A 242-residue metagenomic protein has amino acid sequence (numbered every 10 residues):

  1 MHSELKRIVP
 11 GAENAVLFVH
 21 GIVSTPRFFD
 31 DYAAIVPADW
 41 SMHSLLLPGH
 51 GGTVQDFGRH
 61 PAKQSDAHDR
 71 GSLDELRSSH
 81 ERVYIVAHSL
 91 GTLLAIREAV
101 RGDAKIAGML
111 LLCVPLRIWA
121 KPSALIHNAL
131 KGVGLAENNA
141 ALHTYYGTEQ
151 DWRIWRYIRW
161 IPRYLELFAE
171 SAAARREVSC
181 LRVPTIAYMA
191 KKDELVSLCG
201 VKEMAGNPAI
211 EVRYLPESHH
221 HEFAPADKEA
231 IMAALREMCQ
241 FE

Functional and structural regions predicted by a protein language model:
V23-A33: The serine-hydrolase catalytic nucleophile loop
P37-Q55: Conserved alpha/beta-hydrolase
A87-G91, A95: Gly/Ala-rich beta-loop-alpha elbow adjacent to hydrolase catalytic centers
L110-W119: Active-site nucleophile loop of the alpha/beta-hydrolase fold
W160-E177: Active-site nucleophile elbow and catalytic-triad environment of alpha/beta-hydrolase enzymes
L181, A187-M189, D193: Short beta-strand/loop motif that positions the catalytic acidic residue of the alpha/beta-hydrolase fold
E194-G200: Conserved alpha/beta-hydrolase "acid-adjacent" motif
S218-A230: Catalytic histidine-centered segment of alpha/beta-hydrolase-like enzymes
